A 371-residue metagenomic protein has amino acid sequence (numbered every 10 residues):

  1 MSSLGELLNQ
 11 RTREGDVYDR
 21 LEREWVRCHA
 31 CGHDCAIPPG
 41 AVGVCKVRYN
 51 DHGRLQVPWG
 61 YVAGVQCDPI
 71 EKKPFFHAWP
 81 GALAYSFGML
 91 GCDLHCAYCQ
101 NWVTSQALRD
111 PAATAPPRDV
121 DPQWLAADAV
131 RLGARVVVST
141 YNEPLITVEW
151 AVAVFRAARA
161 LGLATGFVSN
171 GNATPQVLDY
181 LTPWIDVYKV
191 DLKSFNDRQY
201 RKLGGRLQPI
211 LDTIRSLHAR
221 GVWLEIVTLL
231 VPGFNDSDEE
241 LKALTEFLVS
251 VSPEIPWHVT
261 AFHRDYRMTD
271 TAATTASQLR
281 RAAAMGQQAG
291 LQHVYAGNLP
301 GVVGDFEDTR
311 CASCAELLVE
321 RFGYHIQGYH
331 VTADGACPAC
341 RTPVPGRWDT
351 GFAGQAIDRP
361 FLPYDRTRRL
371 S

Functional and structural regions predicted by a protein language model:
M1-P39, D238-S371: Auxiliary Fe-S-binding modules of radical SAM enzymes
S2-L83: N-terminal juxtadomain amphipathic helix that follows a signal peptide/anchor or precedes a small N-terminal auxiliary
A30, V44-V47, G91-L94, Y98 (+2 more regions): Short, cysteine/histidine-rich loop/knuckle motifs that typically chelate Zn2+
D34, P38, R48-D51, H95 (+3 more regions): Cys/His-rich metal-chelating microdomains
N50-V187, Q355-P363: Conserved Radical SAM active-site core
R109, S139, V168, I226-V227 (+3 more regions): Residue-level detector of family-conserved "landmark" positions at structurally sensitive sites
D119-S277, A282-M285: Conserved AdoMet/S-adenosylmethionine-binding subsite of the radical SAM
